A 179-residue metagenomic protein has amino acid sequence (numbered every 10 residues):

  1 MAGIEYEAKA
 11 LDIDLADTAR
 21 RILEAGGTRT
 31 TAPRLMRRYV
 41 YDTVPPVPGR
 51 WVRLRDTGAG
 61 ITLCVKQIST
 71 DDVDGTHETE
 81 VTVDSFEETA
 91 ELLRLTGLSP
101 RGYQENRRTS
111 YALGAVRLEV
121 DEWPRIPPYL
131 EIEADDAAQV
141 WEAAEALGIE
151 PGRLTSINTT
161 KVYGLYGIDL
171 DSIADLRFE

Functional and structural regions predicted by a protein language model:
M1-A115, I149-E179: N-terminal strand-loop-strand beta-hairpin
D14-D17, D136-V140: Short phosphate-engaging motifs
K66-I68, W123, D135: Surface loops and adjacent helix of pleckstrin homology
S69-D72, I126, A138-Q139: Short, surface-exposed beta-strand-loop junctions and turns on beta-sheet-rich folds
L118: Trp/Gly-enriched beta-strand surface patches
D121-P127: A contiguous pocket-lining binding segment that forms or flanks enzyme active sites
A137-T155: A contiguous, mid-protein "functional segment" used to position or interact with cofactors/ions or partner subunits
